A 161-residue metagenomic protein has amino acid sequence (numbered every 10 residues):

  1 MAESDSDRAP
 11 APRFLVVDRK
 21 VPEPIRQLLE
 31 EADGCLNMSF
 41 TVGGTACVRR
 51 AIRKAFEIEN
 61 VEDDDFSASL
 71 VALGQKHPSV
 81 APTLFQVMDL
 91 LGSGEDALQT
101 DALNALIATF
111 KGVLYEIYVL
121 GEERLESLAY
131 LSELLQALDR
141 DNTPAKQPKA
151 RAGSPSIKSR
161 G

Functional and structural regions predicted by a protein language model:
M1-T41, P144-G161: Charged alpha-helical initiation segments
P12-D18, L36, A55, G74-V80 (+1 more regions): A ubiquitous short alpha-helical element
I25, G44, V48, I52 (+2 more regions): Short runs of predominantly hydrophobic/aromatic residues within well-ordered alpha helices that form helix-helix
A32, A51, E95-A97: Small residues (Ala/Gly/Ser/Thr
N37-F40, F56, N60, Y115-Y118 (+1 more regions): Hydrophobic/aromatic-lined pockets within catalytic cores
V42-E62, F66-S67, L91: Hydrophobic alpha-helical packing segments in soluble, helical-rich domains
F66-R160: Long, charged low-complexity segments
